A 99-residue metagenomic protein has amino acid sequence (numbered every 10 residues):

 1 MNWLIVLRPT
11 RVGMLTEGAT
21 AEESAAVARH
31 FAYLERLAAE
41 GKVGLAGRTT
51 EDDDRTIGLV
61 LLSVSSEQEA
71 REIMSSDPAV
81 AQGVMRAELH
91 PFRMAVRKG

Functional and structural regions predicted by a protein language model:
M1-G99: Conserved, structured core segments of small domains
